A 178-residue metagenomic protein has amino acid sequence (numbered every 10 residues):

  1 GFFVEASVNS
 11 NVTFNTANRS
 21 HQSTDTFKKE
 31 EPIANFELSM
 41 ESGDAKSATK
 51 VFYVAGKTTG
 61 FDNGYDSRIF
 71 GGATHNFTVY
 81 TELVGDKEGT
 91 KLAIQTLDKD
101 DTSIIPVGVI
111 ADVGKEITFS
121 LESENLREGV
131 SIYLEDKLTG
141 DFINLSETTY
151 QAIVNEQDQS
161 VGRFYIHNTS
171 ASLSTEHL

Functional and structural regions predicted by a protein language model:
G1-L178: Compositionally biased Ser/Thr/Gly- and acidic/asparagine-rich, proline-interspersed low-complexity stretches
